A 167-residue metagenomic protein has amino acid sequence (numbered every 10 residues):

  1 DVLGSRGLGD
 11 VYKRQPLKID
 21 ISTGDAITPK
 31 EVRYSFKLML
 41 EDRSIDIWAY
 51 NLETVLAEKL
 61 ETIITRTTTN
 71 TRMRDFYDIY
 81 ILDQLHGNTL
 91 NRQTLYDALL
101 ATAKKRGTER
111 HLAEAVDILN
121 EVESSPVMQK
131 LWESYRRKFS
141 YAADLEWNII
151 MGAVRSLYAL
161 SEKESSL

Functional and structural regions predicted by a protein language model:
D1-Y12: Single conserved hydrophobic/aromatic residue that forms the stacking wall/gate of nucleotide- or nucleobase-binding
K13-K18: Short, mixed charged/polar active-site loops that provide acid/base catalysis or chelate metal/phosphate cofactors
T28-G87, T94: Activity-critical C-terminal alpha-helical subdomain
S35-L38, L99-A103, R155, A159: Low-complexity, glycine/alanine/valine/leucine- and proline-rich hydrophobic stretches
M73-S125: Small-residue-rich helix-loop
D117-L167: Long, low-complexity C-terminal extensions of enzymes
